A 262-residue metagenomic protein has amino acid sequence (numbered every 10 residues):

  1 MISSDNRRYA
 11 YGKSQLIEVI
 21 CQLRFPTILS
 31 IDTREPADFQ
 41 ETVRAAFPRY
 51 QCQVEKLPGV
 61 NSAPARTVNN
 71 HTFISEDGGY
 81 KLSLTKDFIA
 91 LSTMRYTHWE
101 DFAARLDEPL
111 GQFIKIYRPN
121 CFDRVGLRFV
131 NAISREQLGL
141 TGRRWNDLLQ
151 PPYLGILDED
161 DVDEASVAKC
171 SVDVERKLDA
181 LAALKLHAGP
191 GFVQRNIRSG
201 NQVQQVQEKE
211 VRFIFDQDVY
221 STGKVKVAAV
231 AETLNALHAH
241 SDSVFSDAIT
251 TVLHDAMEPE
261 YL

Functional and structural regions predicted by a protein language model:
M1, R8, N69-F73, R124-Q205: Aromatic/basic-lined ligand-recognition segments that form π-stacking hydrophobic pockets flanked by Lys/Arg to engage
M1-K86, A90, A229, E260-Y261: N-terminal low-complexity, intrinsically disordered segments
Q15-Q22, Y80-Y96, F122-V130, K169 (+1 more regions): Glycine-rich, often proline-containing surface loops adjacent to acidic residues and nearby aromatics that form
F25-T27, R95, N131-I133, R176-L178 (+2 more regions): Beta-strand elements of well-folded, non-transmembrane domains
S30-E55, R95-F122, V225, A231-A236 (+1 more regions): Extended intrinsically disordered, low-complexity coil regions enriched in Ser, Thr, Gly, Ala and often Pro
Y50-S62, K115-I133, D161-K169, V244-L262: Short glycine-rich, low-complexity/disordered patches
T72, L82-N146: Internal, hydrophobic cores of structured domains that mediate oligomerization or house catalytic pockets within large
E210-L262: Long, compositionally biased interface segments
